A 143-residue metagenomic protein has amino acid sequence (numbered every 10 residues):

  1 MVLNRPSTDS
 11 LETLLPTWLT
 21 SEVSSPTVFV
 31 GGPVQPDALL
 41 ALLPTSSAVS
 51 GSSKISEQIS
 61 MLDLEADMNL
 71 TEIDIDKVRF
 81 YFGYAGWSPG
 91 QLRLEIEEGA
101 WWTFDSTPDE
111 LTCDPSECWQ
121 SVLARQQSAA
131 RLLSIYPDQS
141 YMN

Functional and structural regions predicted by a protein language model:
M1-Y81, A85-N143: A short aromatic-anchored loop/beta-hairpin motif
